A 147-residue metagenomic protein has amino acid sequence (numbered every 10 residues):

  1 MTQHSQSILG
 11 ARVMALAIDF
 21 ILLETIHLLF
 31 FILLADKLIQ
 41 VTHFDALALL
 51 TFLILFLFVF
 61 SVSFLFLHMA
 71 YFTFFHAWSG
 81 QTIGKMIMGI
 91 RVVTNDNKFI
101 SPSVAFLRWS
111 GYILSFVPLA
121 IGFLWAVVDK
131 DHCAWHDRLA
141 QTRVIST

Functional and structural regions predicted by a protein language model:
M1-V117, S146-T147: Short, small/hydrophobic-residue-rich motifs at membrane-helix boundaries and re-entrant hairpins of integral membrane
F74, P118-I121, W125-V128: Membrane-embedded alpha-helices of multi-pass transport/permease systems
L124-T147: Hydrophobic alpha-helical transmembrane segments and immediately flanking/interface helices in integral membrane
